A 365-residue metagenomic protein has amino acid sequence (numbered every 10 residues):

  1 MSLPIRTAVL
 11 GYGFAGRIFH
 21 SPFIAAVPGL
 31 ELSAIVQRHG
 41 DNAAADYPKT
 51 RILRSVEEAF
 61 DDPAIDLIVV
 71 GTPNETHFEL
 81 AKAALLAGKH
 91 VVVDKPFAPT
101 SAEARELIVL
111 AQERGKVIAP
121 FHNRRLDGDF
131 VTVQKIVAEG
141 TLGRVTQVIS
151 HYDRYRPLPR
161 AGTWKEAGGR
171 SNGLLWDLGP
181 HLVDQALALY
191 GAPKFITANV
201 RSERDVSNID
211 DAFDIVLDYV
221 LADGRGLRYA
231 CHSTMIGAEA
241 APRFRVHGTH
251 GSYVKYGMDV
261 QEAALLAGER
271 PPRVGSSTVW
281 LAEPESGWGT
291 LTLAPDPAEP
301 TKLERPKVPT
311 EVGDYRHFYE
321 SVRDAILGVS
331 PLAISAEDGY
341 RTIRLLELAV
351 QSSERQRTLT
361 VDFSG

Functional and structural regions predicted by a protein language model:
M1-Y47: N-terminal Rossmann-like dinucleotide-binding module
V27, H250-A333, G365: C-terminal glycine/acidic-rich active-site capping loop/insertion
T50, A87-K89, R114-K116, G224-L227: A short helix->loop->beta-strand "cap" motif at the edges of active sites that frequently abuts
T50-L110: Beta-loop-alpha module in the N-terminal Rossmann-like domain of NAD(P)-dependent dehydrogenases, especially those
E106-R124, G143-V148: Rossmann-fold dehydrogenase core element
K116, G143-Q147, Q351-G365: C-terminal capping/lid region of NAD(P)-dependent oxidoreductase domains
R124-S207, Q356: Predominantly a Rossmann-like dinucleotide-binding segment in NAD(P)-dependent oxidoreductases
D184-P271, R316-G328, G365: Contiguous beta-strand/loop segments that form the cofactor/metal-binding neighborhood of enzyme cores
